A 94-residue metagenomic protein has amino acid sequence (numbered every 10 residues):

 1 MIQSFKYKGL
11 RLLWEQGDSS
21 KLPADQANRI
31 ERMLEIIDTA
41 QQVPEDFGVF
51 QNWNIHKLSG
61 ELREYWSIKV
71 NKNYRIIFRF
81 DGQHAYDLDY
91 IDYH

Functional and structural regions predicted by a protein language model:
M1-V70, F80-H94: Basic, Lys/Arg-enriched alpha-helical interface segments
Y74-I76: Histidine-centered metal-chelating micro-motifs
